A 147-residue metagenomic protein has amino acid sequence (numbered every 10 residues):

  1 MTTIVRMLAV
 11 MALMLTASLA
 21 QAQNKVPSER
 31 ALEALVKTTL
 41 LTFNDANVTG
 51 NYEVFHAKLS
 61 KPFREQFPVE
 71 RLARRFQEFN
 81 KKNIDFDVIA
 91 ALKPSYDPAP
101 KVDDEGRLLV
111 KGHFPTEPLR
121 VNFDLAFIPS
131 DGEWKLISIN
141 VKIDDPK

Functional and structural regions predicted by a protein language model:
M1-A9: Bacterial N-terminal signal peptides that target proteins for export
A17-L19: N-terminal signal peptide c-region/cleavage motif recognized by signal peptidases
Q21-Q23: Boundary of Sec targeting at the N-terminus
V26-T38, E53-E105: Short solvent-exposed beta->alpha transition segments
F43, N47-V54: Short helix-adjacent coil turns
P94-K147: Exposed beta-sheet edge and beta->alpha loop/turn motif
